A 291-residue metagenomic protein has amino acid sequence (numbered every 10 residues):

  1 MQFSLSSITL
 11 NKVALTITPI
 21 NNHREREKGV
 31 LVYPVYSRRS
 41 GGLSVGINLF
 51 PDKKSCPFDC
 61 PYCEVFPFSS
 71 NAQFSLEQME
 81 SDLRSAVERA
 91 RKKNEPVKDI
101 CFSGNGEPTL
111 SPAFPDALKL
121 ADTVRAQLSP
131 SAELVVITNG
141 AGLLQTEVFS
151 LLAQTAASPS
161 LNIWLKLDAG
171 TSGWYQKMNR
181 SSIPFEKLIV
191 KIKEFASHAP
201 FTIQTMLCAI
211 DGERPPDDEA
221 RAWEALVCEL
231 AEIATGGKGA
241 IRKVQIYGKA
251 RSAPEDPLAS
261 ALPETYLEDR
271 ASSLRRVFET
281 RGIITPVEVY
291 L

Functional and structural regions predicted by a protein language model:
M1-R39, P51, R214-L291: Auxiliary Fe-S-binding modules of radical SAM enzymes
S40-S81: Canonical Radical SAM [4Fe-4S] cluster-binding loop centered on the CxxxCxxC motif and its immediate flanking residues
K53, E107-P108: Short strand->helix junction
F66-D99, P112-D116, T123: Conserved alpha-helical substructure of the radical SAM core
I100-E107: Short glycine-rich or small-residue beta-strand-to-loop segments that form or flank ligand, phosphate, metal/Fe-S
L110-A259: Conserved AdoMet/S-adenosylmethionine-binding subsite of the radical SAM
